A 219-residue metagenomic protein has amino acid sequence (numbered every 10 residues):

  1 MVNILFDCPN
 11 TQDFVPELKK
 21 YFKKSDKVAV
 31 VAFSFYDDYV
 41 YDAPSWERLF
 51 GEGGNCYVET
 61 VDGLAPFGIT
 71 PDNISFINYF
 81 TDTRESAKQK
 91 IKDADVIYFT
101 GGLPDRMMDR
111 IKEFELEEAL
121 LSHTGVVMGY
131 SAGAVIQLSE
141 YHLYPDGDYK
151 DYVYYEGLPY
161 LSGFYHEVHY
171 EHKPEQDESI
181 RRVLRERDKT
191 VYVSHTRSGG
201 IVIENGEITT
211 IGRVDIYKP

Functional and structural regions predicted by a protein language model:
M1-K24, V30-G54, L143-P219: C-terminal and late-domain segments of enzyme folds
V15, Y57-L64, D82-Q89: Short, charged beta->alpha transition segments
L18-K19, V61, A87-K88, L116-L121 (+2 more regions): Short amphipathic alpha-helical segments and helix-helix/interface helices
D38-P44, G63-D72, R110-E113, Y130-L138 (+2 more regions): Low-complexity, flexible helical/coil segments
L49-P71: N-terminal glycine-/serine-/threonine-rich beta1-alpha1-beta2 phosphate-ribose binding loop of Rossmann-like
I69-V126: Flexible gly/pro-rich beta->alpha loop and the following alpha-helix that scaffold active-site loops
Q89-A94, H123-L138, I180-Y192, K218-P219: A short, terminal or domain-edge coil/loop segment
T100, R106-K112, L116-H172: Class I SAM-dependent methyltransferase SAM-binding "motif I" and its flanking Rossmann-like core
